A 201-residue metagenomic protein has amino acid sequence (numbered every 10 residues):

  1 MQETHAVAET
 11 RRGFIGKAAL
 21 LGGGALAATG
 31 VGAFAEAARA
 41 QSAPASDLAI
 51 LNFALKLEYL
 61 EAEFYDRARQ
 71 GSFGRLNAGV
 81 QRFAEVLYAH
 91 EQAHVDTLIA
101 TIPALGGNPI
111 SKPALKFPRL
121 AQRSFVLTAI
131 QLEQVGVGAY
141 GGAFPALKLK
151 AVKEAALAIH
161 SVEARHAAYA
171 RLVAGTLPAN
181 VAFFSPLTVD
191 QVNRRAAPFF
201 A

Functional and structural regions predicted by a protein language model:
Q2-T10, A19-G23, A28-A201: All-alpha RGS (Regulator of G-protein Signaling) helical domain and cognate RGS-like helical scaffolds
